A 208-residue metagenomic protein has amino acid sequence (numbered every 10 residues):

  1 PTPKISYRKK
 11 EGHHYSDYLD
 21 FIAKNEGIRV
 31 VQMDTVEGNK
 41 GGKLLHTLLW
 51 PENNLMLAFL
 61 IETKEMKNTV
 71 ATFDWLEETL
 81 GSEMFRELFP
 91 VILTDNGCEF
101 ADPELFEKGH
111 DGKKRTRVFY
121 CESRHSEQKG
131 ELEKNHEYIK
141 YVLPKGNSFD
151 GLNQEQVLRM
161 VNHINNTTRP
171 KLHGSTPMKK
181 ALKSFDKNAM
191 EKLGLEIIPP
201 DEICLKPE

Functional and structural regions predicted by a protein language model:
P1-L45: Mobile-element integrase/transposase regions, centering on the N-terminal DNA-binding/Zn-coordinating module
D34, L48, N54, F73 (+4 more regions): Mobile genetic element proteins and their domesticated derivatives, centered on retroelements and DNA transposons
G38-G41, A58-E83: Active-site beta-loop-alpha junctions of metal-dependent nucleic acid enzymes, especially the RNase H-like/DDE
G41-K43, P51-M56: Coil-to-beta-strand transition motifs
N54-F59, Y120, K145: Short small-residue beta-strand/loop micro-motif enriched in glycine and branched aliphatics
E83-L88, K113-R115: Short helix-terminating capping/connector loops at secondary-structure junctions
T94-N96, P103-G109, V118-L143, D150-N162: RNase H-like two-metal-ion nuclease catalytic core shared by retroviral integrases and related mobile-element nucleases
K145-E208: C-terminal domain-tail junction helix/linker
